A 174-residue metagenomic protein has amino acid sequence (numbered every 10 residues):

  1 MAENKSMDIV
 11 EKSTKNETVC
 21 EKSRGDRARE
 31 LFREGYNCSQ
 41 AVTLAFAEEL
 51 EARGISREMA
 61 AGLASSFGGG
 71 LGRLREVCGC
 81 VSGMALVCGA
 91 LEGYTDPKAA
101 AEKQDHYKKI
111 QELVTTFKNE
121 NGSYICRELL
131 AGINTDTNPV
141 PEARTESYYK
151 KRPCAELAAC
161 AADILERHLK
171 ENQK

Functional and structural regions predicted by a protein language model:
A2-E34: Polybasic, low-complexity association/targeting segments
V10-E21, T43-S66, T135-P139: Acidic-glycine-rich active-site phosphate/pyrophosphate-binding loop
R24-A52: Active-site-proximal helix-loop elements at catalytic-domain edges
D26-R33, F67-R75, E146-K151: A short glycine/serine-rich beta->alpha loop
E34-C38, I55, E76, P153 (+1 more regions): Short, contiguous, pocket-lining structural segments that sit at or immediately flank catalytic/ligand-binding sites
S39, L44-E49, V87-C88, K98-K174: Amphipathic alpha-helical interface segments
R75-A85: FAD-binding core of FAD-dependent oxidoreductases, characterized by glycine-rich FAD pyrophosphate-binding loops
G83-G93: DPxDG-like acidic metal-binding loop motif
